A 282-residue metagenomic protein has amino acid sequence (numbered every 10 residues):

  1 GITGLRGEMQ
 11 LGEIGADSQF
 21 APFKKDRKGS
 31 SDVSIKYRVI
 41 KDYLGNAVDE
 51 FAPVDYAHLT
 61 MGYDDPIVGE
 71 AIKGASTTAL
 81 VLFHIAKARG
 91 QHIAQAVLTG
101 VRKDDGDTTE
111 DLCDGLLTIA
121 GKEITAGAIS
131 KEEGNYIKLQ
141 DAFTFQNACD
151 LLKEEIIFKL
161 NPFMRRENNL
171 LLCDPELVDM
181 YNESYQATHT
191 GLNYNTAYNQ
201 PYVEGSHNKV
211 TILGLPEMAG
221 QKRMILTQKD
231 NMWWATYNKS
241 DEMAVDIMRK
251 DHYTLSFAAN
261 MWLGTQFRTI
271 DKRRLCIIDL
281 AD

Functional and structural regions predicted by a protein language model:
G1-R166, P175-Y194, A235-D282: Flexible, glycine/threonine- and acidic-rich loop/arm segments that mediate assembly and lattice contacts in viral
N168-L170: Beta-sheet entry/capping signal
L172, D179-A235: Intrinsically disordered, low-complexity segments enriched in Gly and acidic/Ser/Thr residues that form flexible
